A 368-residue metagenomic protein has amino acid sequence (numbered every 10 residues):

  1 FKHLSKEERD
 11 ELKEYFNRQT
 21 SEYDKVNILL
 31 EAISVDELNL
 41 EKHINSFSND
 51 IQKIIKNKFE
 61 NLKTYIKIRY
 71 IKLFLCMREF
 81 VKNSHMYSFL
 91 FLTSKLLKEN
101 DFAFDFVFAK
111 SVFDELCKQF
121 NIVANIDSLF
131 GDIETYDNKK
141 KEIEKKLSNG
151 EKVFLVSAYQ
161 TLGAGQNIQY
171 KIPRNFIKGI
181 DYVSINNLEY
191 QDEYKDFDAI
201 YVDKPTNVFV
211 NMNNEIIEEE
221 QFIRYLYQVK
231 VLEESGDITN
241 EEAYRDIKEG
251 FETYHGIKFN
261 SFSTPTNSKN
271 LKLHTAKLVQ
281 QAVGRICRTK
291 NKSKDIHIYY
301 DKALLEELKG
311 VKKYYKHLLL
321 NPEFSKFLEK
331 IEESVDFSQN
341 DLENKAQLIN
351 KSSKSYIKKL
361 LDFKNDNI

Functional and structural regions predicted by a protein language model:
F1-I368: ASCE RecA-like P-loop NTPase motor cores that couple ATP hydrolysis to mechanical translocation on nucleic acids
